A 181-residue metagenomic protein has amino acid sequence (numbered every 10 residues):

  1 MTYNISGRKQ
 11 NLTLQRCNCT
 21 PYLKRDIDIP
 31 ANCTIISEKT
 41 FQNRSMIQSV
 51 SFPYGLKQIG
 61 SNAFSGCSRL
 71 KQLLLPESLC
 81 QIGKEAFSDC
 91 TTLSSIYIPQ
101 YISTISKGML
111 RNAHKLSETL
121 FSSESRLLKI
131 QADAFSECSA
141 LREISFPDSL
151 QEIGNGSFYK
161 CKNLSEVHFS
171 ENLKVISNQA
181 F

Functional and structural regions predicted by a protein language model:
M1-Q10, P21-I35, S45-Q58, S68-Q81 (+4 more regions): Structural signature of tandem-repeat unit edges
L12-C17: A short, structured beta-strand/loop element
S37-T40, G60-A63, G83-A86, S106-M109 (+3 more regions): Consensus positions within tandem repeat domains that build extended binding/scaffold surfaces
